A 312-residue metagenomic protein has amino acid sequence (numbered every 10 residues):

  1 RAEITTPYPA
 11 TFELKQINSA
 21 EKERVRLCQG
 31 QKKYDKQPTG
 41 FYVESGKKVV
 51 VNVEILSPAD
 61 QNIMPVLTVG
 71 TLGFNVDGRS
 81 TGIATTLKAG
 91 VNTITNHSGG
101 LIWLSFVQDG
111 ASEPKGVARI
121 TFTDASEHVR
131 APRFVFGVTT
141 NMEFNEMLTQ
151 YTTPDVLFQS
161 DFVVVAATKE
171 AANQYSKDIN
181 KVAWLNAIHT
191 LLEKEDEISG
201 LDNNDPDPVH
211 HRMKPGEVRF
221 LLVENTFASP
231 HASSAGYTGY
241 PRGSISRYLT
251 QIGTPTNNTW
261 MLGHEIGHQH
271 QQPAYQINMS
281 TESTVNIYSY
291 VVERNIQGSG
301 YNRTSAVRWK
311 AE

Functional and structural regions predicted by a protein language model:
R1-F134: Beta-strand-enriched, solvent-exposed domains that form extended recognition/catalytic surfaces
Y8, Q31-Y34, A84-L87, T140 (+2 more regions): Short amphipathic alpha-helical surface micro-motifs
A89, T121, M142-E146, E170 (+3 more regions): Polar/charged alpha-helical tracts
A131-V164: Compositionally biased low-complexity segments at domain edges in trafficked proteins and select soluble regulators
P154-E312: Catalytic cores of extracellular degradative/oxidative enzymes
